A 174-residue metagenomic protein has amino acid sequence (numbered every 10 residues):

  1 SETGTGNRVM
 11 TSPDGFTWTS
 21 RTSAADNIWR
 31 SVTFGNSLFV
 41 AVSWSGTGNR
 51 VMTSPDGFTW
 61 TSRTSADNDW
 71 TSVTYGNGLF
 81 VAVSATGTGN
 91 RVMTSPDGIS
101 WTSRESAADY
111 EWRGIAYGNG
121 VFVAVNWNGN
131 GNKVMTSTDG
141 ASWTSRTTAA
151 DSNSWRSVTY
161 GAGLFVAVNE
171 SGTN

Functional and structural regions predicted by a protein language model:
S1-N174: Residue-level hotspots at or immediately adjacent to binding/recognition sites across diverse folds
